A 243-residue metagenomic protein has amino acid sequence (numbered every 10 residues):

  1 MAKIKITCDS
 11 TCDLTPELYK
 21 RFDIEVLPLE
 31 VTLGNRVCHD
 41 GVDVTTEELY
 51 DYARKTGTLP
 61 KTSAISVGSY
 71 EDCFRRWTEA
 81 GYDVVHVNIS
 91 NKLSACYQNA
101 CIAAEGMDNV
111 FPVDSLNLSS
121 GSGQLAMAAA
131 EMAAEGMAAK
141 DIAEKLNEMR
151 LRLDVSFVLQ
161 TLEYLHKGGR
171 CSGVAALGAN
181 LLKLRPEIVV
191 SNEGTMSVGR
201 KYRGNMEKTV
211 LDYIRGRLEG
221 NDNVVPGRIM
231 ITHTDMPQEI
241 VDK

Functional and structural regions predicted by a protein language model:
K3-K5, T11-R21, E25, E30 (+3 more regions): Mixed-charge interfacial surface used for oligomerization/domain docking and macromolecular partner engagement
K5-S66: N-terminal glycine-rich anion-binding loop in soluble enzyme alpha/beta folds
D51-G57, D72-C73, M132, L159: A general structural signal for short secondary-structure boundary/capping elements
A53-R54, T78, A133, H166: Hydrophobic residues in alpha-helical segments
A53-T56, G81-H86, A104-S115: Glycine/charged-rich beta-loop-alpha catalytic/anionic-binding loops adjacent to active sites
T56-T58, A64-N91, A95-N99, A143 (+1 more regions): Glycine-rich phosphate- or other oxyanion-binding loops that anchor nucleotides, phosphorylated ligands
K61, H86, P112, M230-I231: Short catalytic-loop micro-motif centered on adjacent basic/acidic residues
A64, S115-L116: Short beta->alpha junction loops
